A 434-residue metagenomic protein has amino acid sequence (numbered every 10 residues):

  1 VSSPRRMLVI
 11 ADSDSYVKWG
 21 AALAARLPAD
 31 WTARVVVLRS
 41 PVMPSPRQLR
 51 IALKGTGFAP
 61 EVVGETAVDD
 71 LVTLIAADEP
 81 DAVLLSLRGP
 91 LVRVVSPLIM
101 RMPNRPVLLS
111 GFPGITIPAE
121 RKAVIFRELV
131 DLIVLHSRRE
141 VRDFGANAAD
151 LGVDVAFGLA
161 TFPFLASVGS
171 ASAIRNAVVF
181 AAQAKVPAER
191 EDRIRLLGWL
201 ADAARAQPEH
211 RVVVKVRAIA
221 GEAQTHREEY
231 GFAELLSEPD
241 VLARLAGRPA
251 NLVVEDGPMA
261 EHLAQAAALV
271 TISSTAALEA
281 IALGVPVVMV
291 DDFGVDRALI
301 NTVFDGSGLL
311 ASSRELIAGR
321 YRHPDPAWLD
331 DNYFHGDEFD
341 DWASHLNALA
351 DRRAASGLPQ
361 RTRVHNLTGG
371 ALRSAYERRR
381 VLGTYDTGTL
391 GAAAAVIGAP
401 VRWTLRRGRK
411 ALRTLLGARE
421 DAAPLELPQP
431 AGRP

Functional and structural regions predicted by a protein language model:
V1-E79, R409-P434: N-terminal pre-catalytic "stem/leader" segment of glycosyltransferase-like enzymes
T32-V42, D131-S137, V213-R217: Short internal beta-strands
P46-R127: Extended catalytic core of nucleotide-activated donor transferases of GT-like folds
M102-L159: Active-site-proximal region of nucleotide-activated glycan assembly enzymes, centered on histidine/acidic-rich loops
L165-S237: Conserved catalytic-core segment of nucleotide-activated headgroup transferases in glycan assembly
R227-A282: Donor nucleotide-activated moiety binding/catalytic core segment of transferases that use nucleotide-activated donors
V287-M289, V295-R297: Short hydrophobic beta-strand element within catalytic cores of glycosyltransferases and related nucleotide-activated
N301, E315-P434: C-terminal amphipathic helix plus adjacent low-complexity, charged tail appended to glycosyltransferase catalytic
